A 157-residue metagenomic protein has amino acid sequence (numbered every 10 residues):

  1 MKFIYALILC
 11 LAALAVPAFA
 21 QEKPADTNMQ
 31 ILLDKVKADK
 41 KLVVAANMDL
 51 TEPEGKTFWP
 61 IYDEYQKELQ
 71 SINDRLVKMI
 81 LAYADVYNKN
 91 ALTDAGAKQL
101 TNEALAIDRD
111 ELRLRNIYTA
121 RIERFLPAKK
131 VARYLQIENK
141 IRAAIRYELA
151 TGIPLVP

Functional and structural regions predicted by a protein language model:
M1-I4, Q21: Positively charged n-region of N-terminal signal peptides that target proteins for export
K2, K78-I80, I137-R142: N-terminal hydrophobic signal/anchor transmembrane helix of membrane proteins
Y5-A15: Bacterial N-terminal signal peptides
V16-A20: Sec/Tat signal peptide C-region and signal peptidase I cleavage site
Q21-T27: Charged, compositionally biased N-terminal leader segments and the immediate start of the first structured element
N28-I31, K35, L112-P157: Amphipathic, charged alpha-helical segments and their helix-to-coil junctions in extracytoplasmic/peripheral assemblies
M29-Q30, V43-F125: Amphipathic alpha-helical segments
A38: Active-site-adjacent substrate/metal-binding segments within catalytic domains of carbohydrate-active enzymes
